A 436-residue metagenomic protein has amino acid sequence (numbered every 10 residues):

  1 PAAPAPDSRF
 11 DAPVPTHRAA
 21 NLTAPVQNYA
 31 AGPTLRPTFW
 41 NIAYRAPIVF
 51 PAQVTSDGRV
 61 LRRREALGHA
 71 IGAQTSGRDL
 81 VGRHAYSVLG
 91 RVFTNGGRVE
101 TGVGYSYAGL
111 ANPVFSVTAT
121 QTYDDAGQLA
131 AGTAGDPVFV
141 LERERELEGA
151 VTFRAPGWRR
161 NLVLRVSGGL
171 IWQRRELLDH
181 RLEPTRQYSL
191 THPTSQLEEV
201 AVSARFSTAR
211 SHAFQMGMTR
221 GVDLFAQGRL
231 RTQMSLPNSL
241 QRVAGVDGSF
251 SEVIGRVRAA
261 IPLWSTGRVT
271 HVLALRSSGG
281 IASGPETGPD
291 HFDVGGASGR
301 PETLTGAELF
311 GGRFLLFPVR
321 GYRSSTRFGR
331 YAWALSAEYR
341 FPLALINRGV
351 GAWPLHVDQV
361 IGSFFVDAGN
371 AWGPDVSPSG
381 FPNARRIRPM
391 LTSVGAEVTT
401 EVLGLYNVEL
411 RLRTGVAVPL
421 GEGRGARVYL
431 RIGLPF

Functional and structural regions predicted by a protein language model:
A2-A111, T194, E199-M218, W372 (+1 more regions): Outer-membrane beta-barrel initiation region
F10, N21, A31, T118-V140 (+7 more regions): C-terminal outer-membrane beta-barrel translocator/porin domains of Gram-negative envelope proteins and their
T38-N95, F115-Q121, D223-N238, P318-S325 (+2 more regions): Transmembrane beta-strand segments that form the barrel wall of outer-membrane beta-barrel proteins
V81-Y86, L110-V117, G157-L164, R210-F214 (+3 more regions): Repeated loop/turn-to-beta-strand initiation elements of outer-membrane beta-barrel proteins
Y86-V88, V92-S106, V243-R258, R385-T392 (+1 more regions): Short secondary-structure subsegments characteristic of cysteine-rich extracellular domains
T94-L164, G169-E176: Outer-membrane beta-barrel channel domains
N95-G97, T266-G267, L405-Y406, G421-G423: Short glycine/serine/proline-enriched coil/turn segments at secondary-structure junctions
P382-L412: C-terminal structured "cap/appendage" subdomains that terminate the fold
